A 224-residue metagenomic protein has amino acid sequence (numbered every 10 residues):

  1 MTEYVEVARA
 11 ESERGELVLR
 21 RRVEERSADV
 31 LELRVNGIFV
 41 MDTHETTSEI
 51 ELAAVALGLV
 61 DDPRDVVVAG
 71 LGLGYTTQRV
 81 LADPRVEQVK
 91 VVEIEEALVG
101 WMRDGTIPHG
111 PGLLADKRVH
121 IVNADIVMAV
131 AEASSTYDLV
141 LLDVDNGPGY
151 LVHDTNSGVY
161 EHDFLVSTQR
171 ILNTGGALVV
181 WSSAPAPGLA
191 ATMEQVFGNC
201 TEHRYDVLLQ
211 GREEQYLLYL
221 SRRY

Functional and structural regions predicted by a protein language model:
M1-V30: N-terminal auxiliary segments of SAM/dcSAM-dependent transferases
V7, V35-F39, V127-A129, D143: N-terminal-biased segments
E13, S27, E93, E213-Q215: A short, structural micro-pattern
R26-M41: A short, structured beta-strand/loop element
T46-T174, V180-W181, A191, R204-R212: The AdoMet/dcAdoMet-binding core of the Class I SAM-like
A184-Y224: Class I S-adenosyl-L-methionine
